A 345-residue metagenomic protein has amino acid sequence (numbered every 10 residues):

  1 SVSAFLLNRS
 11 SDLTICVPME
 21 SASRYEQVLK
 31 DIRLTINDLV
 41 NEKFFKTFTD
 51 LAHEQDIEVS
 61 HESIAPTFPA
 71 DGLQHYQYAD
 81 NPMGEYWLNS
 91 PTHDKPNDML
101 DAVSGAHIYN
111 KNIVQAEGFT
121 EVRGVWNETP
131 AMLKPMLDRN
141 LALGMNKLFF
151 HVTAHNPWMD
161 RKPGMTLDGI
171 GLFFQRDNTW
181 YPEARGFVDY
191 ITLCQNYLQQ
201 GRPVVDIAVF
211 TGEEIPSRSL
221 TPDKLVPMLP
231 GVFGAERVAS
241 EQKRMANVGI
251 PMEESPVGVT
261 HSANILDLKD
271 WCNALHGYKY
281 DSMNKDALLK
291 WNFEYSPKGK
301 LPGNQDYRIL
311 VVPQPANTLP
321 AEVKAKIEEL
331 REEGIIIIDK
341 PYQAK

Functional and structural regions predicted by a protein language model:
S1, N8-P82, W87-K345: Carbohydrate-binding surfaces of carbohydrate-active enzymes
